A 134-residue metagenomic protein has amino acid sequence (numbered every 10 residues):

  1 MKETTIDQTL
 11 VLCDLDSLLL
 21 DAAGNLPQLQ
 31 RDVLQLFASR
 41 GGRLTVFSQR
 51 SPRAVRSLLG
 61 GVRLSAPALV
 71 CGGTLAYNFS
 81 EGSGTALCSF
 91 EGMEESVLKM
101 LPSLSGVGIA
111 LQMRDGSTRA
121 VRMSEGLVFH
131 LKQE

Functional and structural regions predicted by a protein language model:
K2-T4, L10, L59-G60: Short loop/turn motifs at secondary-structure junctions and domain boundaries
E3-I6, P102-L104: Flexible, charged surface loops at secondary-structure boundaries
T4, S17-L20, G42, R63: A general structural-boundary detector
D7-G24: Asp-based phosphoryl-transfer active-site loop
L12-S17, M113-D115, Q133: Generic detector of low-complexity/intrinsically disordered segments and short hydrophobic N-terminal stretches
N25-L127: Active-site phosphate-binding/coordination module
G126-E134: Acidic, His- and aromatic-enriched active-site or binding-groove loops in soluble protein domains that engage sugars
